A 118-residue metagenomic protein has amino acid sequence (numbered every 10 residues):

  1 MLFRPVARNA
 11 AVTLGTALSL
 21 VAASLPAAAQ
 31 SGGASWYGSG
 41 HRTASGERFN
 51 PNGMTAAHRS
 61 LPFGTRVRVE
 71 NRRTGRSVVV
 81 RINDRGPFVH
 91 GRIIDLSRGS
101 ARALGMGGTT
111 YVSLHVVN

Functional and structural regions predicted by a protein language model:
L2-N118: Secreted/periplasmic proteins
